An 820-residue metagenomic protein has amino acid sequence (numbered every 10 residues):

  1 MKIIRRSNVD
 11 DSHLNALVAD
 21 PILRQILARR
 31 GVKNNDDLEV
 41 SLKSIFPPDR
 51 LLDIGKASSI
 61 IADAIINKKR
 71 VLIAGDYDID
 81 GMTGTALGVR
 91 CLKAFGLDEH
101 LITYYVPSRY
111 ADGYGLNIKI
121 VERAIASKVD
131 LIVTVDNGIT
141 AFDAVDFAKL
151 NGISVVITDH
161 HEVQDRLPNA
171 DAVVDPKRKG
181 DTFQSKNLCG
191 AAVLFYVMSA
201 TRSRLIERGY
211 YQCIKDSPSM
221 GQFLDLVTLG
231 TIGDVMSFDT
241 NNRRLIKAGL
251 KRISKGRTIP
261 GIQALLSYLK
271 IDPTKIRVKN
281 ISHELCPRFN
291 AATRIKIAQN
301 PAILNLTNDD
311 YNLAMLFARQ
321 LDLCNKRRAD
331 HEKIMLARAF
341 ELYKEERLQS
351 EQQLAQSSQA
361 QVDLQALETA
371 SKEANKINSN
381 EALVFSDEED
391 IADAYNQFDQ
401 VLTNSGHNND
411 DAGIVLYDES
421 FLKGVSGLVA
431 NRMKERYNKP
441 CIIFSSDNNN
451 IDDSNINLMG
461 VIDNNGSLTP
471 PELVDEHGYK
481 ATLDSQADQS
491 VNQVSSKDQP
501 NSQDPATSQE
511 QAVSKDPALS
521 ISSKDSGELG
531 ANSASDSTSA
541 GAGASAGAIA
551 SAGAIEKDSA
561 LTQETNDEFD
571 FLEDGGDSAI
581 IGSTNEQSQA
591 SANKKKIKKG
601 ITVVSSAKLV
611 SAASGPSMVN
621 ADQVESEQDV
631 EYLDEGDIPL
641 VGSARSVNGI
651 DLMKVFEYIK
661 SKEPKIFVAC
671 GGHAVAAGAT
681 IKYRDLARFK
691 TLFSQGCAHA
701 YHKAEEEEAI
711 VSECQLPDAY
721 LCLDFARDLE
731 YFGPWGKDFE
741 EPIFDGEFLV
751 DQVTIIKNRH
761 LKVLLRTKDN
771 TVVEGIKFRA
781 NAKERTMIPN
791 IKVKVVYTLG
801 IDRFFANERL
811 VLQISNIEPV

Functional and structural regions predicted by a protein language model:
K2, R6-L131, N151-G152, N169 (+7 more regions): Hydrophobic helix-and-loop "lid/oligomerization" segment in the mid-to-C-terminal part of catalytic domains
I125, T134, A141-V145, K149 (+3 more regions): Conserved phosphate-handling catalytic cores of large alpha/beta enzymes
K251, K255, I259-P260, G696-R785: A contiguous loop/helix-start segment that scaffolds small-molecule binding in enzyme catalytic cores
Q356, Q365, Q493, K497-Q499 (+5 more regions): Intrinsically disordered, low-complexity segments used as extracellular stalks/linkers and nuclear/regulatory IDRs
G478, D504, D516, S535-G553: Small-residue-biased low-complexity repeat regions
F656, K690-C697: Short amphipathic alpha-helices in soluble, non-transmembrane regions that often serve as interface/regulatory elements
A782-K794: Short nucleic-acid-contacting surface segments enriched for D/E, G, S/T with interspersed K/R
A806-V820: OB-fold/S1-family single-stranded nucleic acid-binding modules
